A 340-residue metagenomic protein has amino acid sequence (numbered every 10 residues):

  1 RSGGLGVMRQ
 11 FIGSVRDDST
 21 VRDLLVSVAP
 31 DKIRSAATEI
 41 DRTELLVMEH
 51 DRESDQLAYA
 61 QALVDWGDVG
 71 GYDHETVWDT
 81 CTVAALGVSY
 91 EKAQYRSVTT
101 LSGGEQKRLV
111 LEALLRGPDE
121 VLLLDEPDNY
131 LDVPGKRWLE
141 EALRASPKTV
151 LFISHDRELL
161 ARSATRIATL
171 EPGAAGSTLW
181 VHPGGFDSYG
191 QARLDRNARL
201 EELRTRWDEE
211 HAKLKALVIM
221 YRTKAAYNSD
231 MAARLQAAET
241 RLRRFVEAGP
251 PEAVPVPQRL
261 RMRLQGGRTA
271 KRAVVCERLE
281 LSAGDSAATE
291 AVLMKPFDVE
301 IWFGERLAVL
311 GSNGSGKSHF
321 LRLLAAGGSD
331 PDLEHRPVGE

Functional and structural regions predicted by a protein language model:
R1-E202, M262-E340: ABC ATP-binding cassette signature C-motif
A36-V47, A62, W207, H211-Y221 (+1 more regions): Non-transmembrane amphipathic alpha-helical segments
H74, R244-P255: Proline-centered turn/helix-capping motifs that create local helix->coil transitions or kinks
T76, L109, D208-L214, S229-T240: An alpha-helix initiation/capping motif
D79-L86, L217-M220, R241-A248: Short amphipathic coiled-coil heptad-repeat segments
Y189, R196-R199, E210, M231 (+1 more regions): An intracellular "coupling" helix at the cytosolic face of ABC transporter transmembrane type-1 domains
M220-A232: Short intracellular "coupling" helices and adjacent cytoplasmic loop segments at the cytosolic face of multi-pass
Q258-R259: A short, polar beta-strand/turn micro-motif
